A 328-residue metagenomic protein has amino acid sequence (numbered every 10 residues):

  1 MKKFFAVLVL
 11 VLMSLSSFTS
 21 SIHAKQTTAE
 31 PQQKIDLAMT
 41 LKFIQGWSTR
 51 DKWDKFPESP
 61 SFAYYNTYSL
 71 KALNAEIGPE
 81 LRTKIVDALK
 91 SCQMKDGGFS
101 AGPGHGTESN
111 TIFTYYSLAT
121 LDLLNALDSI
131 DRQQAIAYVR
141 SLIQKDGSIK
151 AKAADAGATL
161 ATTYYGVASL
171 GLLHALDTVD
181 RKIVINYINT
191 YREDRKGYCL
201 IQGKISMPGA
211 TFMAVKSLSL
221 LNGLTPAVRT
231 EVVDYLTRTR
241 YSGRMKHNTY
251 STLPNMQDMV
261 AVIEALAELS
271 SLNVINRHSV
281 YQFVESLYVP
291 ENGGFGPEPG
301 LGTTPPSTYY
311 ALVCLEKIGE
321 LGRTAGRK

Functional and structural regions predicted by a protein language model:
M1-F4: Positively charged n-region of N-terminal signal peptides that target proteins for export
A6-V7, Y235: Short amphipathic alpha-helical "recognition" segments used for binding
L8-S17: Bacterial N-terminal signal peptides
F18-Q26: Sec-dependent signal peptide cleavage junction
I22, F62-Y65, D87, N110 (+11 more regions): Short, surface-exposed, charged/polar-biased interaction segments
A29-W53, E80-G98, I130-I149, V179-C199 (+3 more regions): Long, well-ordered core segments of solenoidal/helical folds
W53-G78, A101-I130, K150-D180, D194-V228 (+3 more regions): An alpha-helical repeat/solenoid feature that recognizes helix-turn-helix modules
